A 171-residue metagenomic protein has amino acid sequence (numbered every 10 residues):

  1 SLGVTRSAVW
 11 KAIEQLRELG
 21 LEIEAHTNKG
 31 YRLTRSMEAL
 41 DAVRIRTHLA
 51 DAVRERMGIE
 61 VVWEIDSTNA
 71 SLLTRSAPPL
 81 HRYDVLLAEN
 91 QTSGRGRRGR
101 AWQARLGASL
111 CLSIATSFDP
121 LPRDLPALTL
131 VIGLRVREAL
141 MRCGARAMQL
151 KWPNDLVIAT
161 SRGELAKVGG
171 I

Functional and structural regions predicted by a protein language model:
L2-R142, R162-G170: N-terminal lobe of the biotin/lipoate ligase/transferase fold
R146-T160, G170: Catalytic palm active-site di-aspartate
